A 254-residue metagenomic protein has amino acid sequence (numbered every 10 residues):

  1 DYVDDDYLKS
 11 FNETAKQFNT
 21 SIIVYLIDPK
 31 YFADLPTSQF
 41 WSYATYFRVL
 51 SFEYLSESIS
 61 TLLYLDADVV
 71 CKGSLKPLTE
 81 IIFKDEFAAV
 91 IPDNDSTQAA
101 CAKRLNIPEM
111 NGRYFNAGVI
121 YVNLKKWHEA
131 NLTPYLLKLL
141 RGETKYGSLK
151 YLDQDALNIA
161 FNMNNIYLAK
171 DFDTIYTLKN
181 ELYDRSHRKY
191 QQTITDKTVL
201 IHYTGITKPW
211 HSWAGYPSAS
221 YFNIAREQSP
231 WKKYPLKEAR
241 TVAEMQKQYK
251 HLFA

Functional and structural regions predicted by a protein language model:
D6-L55: Active-site-proximal specificity loops/subdomain of glycosyltransferases
L8-N12, E57, K72-F83, T133: Short alpha-helix within the catalytic core of nucleotide-sugar-dependent glycosyltransferases
L35-A44, A102-I107, Y183-R188: Short, surface-exposed amphipathic charged segments that create phosphate/polyanion-binding patches used for binding
L62: Short aromatic/hydrophobic "clamp" motif used to bind/position activated sugar donors
L65: Catalytic metal- and UDP-sugar-binding loop of GT-A-like glycosyltransferases, i.e., residues flanking the conserved
V69-N106: Conserved donor-nucleotide/metal-binding helix-loop-beta segment in metal-dependent transferases, i.e., the alpha-helix
P108-V119: A recurrent flexible, glycine/aromatic-enriched loop bordering the glycosyltransferase active site that acts as
V122-A254: A glycosyltransferase accessory/donor-loop signature
